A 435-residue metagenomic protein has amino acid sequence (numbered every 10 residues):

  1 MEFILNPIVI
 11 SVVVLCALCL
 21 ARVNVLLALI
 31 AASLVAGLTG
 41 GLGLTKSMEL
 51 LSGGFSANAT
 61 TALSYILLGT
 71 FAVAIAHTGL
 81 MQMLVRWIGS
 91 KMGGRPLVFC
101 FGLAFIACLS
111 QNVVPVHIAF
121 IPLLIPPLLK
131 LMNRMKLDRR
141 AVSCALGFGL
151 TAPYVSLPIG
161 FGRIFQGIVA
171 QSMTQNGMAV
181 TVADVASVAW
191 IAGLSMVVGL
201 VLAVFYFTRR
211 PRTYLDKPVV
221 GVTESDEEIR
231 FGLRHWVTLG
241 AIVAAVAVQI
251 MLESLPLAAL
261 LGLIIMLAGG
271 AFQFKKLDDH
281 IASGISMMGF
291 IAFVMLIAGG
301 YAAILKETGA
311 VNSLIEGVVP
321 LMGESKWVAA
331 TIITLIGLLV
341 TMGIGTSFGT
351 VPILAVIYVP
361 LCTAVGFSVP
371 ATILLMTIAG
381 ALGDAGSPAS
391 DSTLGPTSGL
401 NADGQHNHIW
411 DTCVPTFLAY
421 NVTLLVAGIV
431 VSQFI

Functional and structural regions predicted by a protein language model:
M1-I8, A59-I66, I118-F120, L194 (+3 more regions): Structural signature of hydrophobic alpha-helical transmembrane segments
E2-F3, I8, V180, S187-H280 (+2 more regions): Long, contiguous bundles of hydrophobic transmembrane helices that form the permeation core of multi-pass
L5, V9, L27-I30, A62 (+10 more regions): Hydrophobic alpha-helical transmembrane segments
L5-C16, V23-L42, A62-T70, H235-V246 (+2 more regions): Hydrophobic mid-bilayer segments of alpha-helices in multi-pass membrane transport proteins, especially secondary
L44-N133, L277-T363: Membrane-embedded alpha-helical segments and adjacent helix-loop junctions characteristic of multi-pass solute
P96-S110, M135-V155, G177-V185, K326-V340 (+1 more regions): Alpha-helical transmembrane segments of multi-pass membrane proteins
L129-V219, T393-I435: Membrane-core helix-loop-helix motifs of multi-pass transport proteins
E307, V359-A371, Q433-I435: Helix-coil boundary and interhelical linker segments in multi-pass alpha-helical membrane proteins
